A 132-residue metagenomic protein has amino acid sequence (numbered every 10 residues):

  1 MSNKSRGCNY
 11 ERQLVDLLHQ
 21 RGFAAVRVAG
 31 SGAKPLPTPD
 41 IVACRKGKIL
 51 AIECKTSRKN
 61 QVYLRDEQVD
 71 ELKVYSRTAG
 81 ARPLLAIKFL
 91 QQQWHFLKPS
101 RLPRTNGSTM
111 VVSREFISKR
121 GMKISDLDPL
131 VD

Functional and structural regions predicted by a protein language model:
M1-G30: Acidic-basic catalytic patches of nuclease active cores, encompassing PD-(D/E)XK and other metal-cofactor nuclease
S5-N9, R77, R82-D132: Domain-level recognition of nuclease-like catalytic cores that cleave nucleotide substrates
L14, P37, Q68-L72: Amphipathic alpha-helical interface surfaces
L18, I41-R58: Conserved catalytic cores of phosphodiester-cleaving nucleases, focusing on short active-site segments
R21, C44, Y75-A79: Alpha-helix C-cap/termination motif
A24-K46: Active-site metal-binding core of divalent-cation-utilizing nuclease and nuclease-like domains
I49, S57-K88: Short, charged, amphipathic alpha-helix that recurs within catalytic cores of restriction-modification and other
